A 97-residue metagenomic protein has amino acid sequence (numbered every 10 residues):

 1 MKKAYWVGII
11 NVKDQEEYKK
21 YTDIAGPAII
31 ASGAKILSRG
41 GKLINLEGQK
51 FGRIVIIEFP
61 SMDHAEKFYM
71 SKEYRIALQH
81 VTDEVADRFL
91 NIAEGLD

Functional and structural regions predicted by a protein language model:
M1-R53, F59-M70, A93-D97: Short S/T/G/P-rich N-terminal loop/turn motif that feeds into the first structured element of a domain
A65-I92: C-terminal structural segments of small proteins and small subunits
